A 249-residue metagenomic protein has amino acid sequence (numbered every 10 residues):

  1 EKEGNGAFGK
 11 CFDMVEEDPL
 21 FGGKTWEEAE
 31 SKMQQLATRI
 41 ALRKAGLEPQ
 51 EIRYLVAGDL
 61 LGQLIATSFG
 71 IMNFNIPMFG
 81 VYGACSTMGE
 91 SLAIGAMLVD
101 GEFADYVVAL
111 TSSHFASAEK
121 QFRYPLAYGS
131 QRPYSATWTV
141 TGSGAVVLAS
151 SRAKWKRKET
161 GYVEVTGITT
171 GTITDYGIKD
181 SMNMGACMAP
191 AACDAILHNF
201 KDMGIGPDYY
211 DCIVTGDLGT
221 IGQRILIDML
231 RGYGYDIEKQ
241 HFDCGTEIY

Functional and structural regions predicted by a protein language model:
E1-A7, S31-L42, L61-G62, S68-Y106 (+4 more regions): Claisen-condensing/thiolase-fold acyl-transfer catalytic domains that form or cleave C-C bonds in fatty acid
E1-E27, P125-L197, D202, Q240-Y249: Condensing-enzyme catalytic core mediating Claisen C-C bond formation in acyl metabolism
A37-I52, A195-Y209: Phosphate/pyrophosphate-binding loops at sites that engage ATP/ADP/AMP, CoA/4′-phosphopantetheine, polyphosphate
P49-R53, F74-I76, G101-V107, Y134 (+3 more regions): Short coil/turn connectors at secondary-structure junctions
V56-A57, G80, A109, V165: General beta-strand structural signal in soluble alpha/beta enzymes
S86, G101-F115, Q121-A127, R132-P133: Glycine-rich anion/phosphate-binding loop at the beta-strand->alpha-helix junction
H114-Q121, I173-I178, T220: Short, mixed-charge aromatic SLiMs
